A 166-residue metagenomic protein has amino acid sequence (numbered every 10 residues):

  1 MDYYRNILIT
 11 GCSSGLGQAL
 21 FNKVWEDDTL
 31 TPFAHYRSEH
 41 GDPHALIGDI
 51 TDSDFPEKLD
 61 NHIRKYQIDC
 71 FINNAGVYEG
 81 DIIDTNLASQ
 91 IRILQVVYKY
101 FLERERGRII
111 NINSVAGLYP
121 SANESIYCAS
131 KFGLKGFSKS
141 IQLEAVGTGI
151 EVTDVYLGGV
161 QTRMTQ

Functional and structural regions predicted by a protein language model:
S13, G17-F21: N-terminal Rossmann NAD(P)H-binding glycine-rich loop of SDR-like oxidoreductase domains
D42-D54: Rossmann-fold cofactor-recognition segment
N74-E79: Conserved NAD(P)H cofactor-binding loop of Rossmann-fold oxidoreductase domains
L94, S130: Active-site helix of classical SDR
S114: Residue(s) in the substrate-gating loop at a strand-loop-helix junction that position the organic substrate next
Y119, S140-I150: Active-site-adjacent segment of SDR/Rossmann-fold oxidoreductases
S121-S125: Active-site loop immediately N-terminal to the catalytic Tyr-X3-Lys motif of short-chain dehydrogenase/reductase
